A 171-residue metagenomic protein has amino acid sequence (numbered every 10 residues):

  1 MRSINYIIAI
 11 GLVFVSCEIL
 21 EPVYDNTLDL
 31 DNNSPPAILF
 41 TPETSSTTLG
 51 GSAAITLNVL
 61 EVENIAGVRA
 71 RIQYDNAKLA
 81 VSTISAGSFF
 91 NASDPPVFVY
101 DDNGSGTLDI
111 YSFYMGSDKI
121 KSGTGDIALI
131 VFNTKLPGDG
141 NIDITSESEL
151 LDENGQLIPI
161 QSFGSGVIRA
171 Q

Functional and structural regions predicted by a protein language model:
M1-S16: Sec-dependent bacterial lipoprotein signal peptides
C17-Q171: Acidic, low-complexity intrinsically disordered segments
